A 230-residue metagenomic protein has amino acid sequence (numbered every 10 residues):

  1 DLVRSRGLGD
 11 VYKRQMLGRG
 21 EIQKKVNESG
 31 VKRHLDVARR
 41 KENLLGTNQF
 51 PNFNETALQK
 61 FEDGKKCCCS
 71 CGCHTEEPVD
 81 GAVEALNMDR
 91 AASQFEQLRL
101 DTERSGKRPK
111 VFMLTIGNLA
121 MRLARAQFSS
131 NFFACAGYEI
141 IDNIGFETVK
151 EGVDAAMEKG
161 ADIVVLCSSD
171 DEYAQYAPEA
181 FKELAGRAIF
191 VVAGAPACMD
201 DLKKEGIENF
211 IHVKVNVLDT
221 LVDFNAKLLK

Functional and structural regions predicted by a protein language model:
D1-Y12: Single conserved hydrophobic/aromatic residue that forms the stacking wall/gate of nucleotide- or nucleobase-binding
D10-G20, N143: Flexible, glycine/charged-enriched surface loops at secondary-structure junctions
V26-S168: Non-catalytic terminal/interface segments that mediate subunit docking, oligomerization, and allosteric communication
N118-L123, E172-Q175, C198-D200: Flexible loop/turn segments at secondary-structure boundaries
V149, E172-F181: Active-site-adjacent beta->alpha loops and helix N-cap segments on the catalytic face of soluble alpha/beta enzymes
D154-M157, P178, K182, D200: Alpha-helical segments flanking ligand/cofactor-binding loops in enzyme cores
K182-K230: Peripheral docking tails and interdomain loops at the edges of cofactor- or intermediate-handling domains
